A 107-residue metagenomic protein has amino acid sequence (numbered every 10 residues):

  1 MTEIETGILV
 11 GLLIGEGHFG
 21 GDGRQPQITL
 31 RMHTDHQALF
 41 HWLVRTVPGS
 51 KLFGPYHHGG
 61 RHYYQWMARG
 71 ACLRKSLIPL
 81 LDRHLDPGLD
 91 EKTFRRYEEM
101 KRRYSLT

Functional and structural regions predicted by a protein language model:
M1-T107: Internal intein/HINT superfamily modules and their associated LAGLIDADG
